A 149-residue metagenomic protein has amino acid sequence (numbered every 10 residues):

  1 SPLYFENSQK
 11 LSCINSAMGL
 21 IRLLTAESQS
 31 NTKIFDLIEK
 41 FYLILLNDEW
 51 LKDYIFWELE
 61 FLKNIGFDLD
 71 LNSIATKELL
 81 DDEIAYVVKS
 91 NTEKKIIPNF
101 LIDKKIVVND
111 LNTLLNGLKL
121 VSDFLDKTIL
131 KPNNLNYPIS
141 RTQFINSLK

Functional and structural regions predicted by a protein language model:
S1-K149: Non-catalytic alpha-helical scaffolds and adjoining flexible linkers that form interface surfaces for assembly
